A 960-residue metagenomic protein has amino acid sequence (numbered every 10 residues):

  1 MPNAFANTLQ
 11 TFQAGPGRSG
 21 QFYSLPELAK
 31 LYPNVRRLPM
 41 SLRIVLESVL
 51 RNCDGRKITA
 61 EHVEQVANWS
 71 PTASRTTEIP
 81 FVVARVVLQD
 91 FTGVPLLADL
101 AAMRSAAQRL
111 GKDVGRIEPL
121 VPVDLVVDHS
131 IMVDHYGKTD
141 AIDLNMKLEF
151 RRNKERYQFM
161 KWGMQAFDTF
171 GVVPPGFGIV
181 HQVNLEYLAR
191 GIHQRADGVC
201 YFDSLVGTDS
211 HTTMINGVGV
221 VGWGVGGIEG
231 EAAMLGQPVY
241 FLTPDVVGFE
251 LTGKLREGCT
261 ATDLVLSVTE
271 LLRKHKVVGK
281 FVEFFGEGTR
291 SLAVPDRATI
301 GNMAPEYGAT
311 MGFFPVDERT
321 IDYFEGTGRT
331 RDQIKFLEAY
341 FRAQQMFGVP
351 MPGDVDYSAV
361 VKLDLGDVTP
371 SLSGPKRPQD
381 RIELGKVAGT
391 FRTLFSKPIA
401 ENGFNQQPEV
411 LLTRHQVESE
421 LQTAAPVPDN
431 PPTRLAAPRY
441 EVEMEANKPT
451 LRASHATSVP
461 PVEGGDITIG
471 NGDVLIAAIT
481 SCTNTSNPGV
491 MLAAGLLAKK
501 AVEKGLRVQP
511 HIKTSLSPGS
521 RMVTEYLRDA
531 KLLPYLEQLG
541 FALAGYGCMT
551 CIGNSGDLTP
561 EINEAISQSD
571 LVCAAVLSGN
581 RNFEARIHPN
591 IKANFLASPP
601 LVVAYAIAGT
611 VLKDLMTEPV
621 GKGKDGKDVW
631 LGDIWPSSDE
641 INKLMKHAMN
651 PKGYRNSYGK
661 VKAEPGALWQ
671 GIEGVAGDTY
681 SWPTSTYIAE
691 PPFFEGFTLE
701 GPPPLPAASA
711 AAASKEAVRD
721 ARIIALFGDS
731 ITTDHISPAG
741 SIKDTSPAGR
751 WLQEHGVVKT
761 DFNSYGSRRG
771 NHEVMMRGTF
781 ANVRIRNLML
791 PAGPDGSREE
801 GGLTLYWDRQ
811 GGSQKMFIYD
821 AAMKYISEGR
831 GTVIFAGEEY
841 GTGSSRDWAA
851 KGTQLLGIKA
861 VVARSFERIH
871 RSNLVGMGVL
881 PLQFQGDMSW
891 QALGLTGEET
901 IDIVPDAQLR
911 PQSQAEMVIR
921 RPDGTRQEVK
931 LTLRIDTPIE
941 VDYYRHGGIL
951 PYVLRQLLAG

Functional and structural regions predicted by a protein language model:
M1-G960: Fe-S-dependent hydro-lyases/dehydratases of central metabolism
